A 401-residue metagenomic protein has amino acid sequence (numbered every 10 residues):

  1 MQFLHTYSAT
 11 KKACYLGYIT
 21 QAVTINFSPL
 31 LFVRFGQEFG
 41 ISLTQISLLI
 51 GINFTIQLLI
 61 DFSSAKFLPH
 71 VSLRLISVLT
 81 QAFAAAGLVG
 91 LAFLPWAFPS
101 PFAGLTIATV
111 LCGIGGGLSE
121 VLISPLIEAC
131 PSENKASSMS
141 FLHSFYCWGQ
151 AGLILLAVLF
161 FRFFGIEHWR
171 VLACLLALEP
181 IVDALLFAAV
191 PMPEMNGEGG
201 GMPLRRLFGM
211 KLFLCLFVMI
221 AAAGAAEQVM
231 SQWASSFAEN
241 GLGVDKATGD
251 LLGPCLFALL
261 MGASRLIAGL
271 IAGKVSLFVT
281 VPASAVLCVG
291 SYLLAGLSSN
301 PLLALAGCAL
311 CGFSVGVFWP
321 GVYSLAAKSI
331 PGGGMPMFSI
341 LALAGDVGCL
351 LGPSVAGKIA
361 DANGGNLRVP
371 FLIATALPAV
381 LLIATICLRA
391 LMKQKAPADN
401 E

Functional and structural regions predicted by a protein language model:
S28-P29, M210-G262: Extracytoplasmic gate region of multi-pass secondary transporters
F35-G36, F67-L68, L159-G165, A238-E239 (+2 more regions): Interfacial helix-cap and linker-helix signal at transmembrane-aqueous boundaries of multi-pass secondary transporters
L48-K66, C255-I267: Central cavity-lining transmembrane alpha-helices of secondary-active solute carriers, predominantly the Major
I60-L73, S264-S276, A360: Helix-to-loop junctions at the C-terminal end of transmembrane segments in multipass secondary transporters
A82-P99, L287-S299: C-terminal ends and interior cores of transmembrane alpha-helices in multi-pass membrane transporters/permeases
P101-L118, L303-V317: Hydrophobic core of transmembrane alpha-helices in multi-pass small-molecule transporters, especially MFS/SLC-type
A108-S144: Cytoplasmic helix-loop-helix junction between adjacent transmembrane helices in 12-TM secondary transporters
E133-N134, S138-M192: Helix-loop-helix hairpin linking two adjacent transmembrane segments in secondary transporters
